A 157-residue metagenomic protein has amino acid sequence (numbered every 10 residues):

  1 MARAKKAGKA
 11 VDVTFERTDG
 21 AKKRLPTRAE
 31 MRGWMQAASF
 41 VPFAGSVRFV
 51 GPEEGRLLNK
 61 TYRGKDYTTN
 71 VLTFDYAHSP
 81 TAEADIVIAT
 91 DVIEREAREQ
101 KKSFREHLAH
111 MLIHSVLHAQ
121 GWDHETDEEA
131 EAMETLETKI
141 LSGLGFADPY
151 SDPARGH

Functional and structural regions predicted by a protein language model:
M1-L108, A119-H157: An acidic/histidine-cluster motif and surrounding catalytic segment that typifies divalent-metal-assisted enzyme active
L112: A glycine-rich beta-strand to alpha-helix segment that forms a phosphate/ribose-binding loop at ligand/cofactor sites
